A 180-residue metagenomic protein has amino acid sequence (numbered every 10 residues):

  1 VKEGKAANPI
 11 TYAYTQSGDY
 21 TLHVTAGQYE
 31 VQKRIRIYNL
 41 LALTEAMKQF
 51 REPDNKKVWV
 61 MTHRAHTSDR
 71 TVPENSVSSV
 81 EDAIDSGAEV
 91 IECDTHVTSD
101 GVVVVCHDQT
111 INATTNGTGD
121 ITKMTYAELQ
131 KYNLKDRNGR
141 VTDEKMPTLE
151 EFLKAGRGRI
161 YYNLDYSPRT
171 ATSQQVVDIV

Functional and structural regions predicted by a protein language model:
K2-A6: Short beta-strand segments within Ig-like beta-sandwich modules, predominantly Fibronectin type-III
G18-Q28: Append "Rare intracellular matches occur via the same short Y/T/C beta-strand/loop motifs
T21, R36-V180: Phosphate-group recognition and catalysis centered on beta-loop-alpha active-site segments
Y29-R34: Extracellular and select intracellular beta-sandwich modules with Ser/Thr-enriched, small-residue motifs on
